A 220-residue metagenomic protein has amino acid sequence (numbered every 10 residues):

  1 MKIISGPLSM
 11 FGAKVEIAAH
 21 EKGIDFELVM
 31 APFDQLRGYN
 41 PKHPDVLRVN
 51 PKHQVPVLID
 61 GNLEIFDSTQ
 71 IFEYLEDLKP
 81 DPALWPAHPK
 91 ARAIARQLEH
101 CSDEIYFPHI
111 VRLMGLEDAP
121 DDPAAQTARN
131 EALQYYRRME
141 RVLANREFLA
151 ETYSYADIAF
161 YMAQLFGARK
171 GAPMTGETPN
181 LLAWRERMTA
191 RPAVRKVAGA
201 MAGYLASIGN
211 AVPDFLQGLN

Functional and structural regions predicted by a protein language model:
M1-Q126, F215-L216: GST-like domain detector, emphasizing the conserved glutathione-binding G-site in the N-terminal thioredoxin-like
A18, Y39, A119, P173 (+2 more regions): Residue-level signature of transmembrane alpha-helix interfaces in integral membrane proteins
V29, S68, E177, A198-G199: Residue-level detector of family-conserved "landmark" positions at structurally sensitive sites
A95, P192-V194, D214-N220: Long hydrophobic alpha-helices with heptad-repeat/coiled-coil character
S102-P192, K196-V197: GST-like fold's C-terminal all-alpha helical module
M201-N220: Acidic/histidine-enriched, glycine/proline-rich intrinsically disordered or flexible terminal extensions
